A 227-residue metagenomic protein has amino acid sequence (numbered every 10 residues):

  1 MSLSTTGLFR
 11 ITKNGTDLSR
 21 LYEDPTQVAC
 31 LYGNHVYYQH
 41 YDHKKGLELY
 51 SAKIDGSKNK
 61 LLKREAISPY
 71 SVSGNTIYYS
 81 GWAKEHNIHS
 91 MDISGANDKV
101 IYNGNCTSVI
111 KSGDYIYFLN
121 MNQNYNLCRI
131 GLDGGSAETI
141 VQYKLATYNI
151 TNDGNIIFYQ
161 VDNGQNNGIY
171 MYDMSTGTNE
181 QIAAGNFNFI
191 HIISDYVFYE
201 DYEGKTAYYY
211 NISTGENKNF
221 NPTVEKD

Functional and structural regions predicted by a protein language model:
M1-L3, Y37-Q39, Y78-S80, Y117-L119 (+2 more regions): Residue position within the beta-strands of beta-propeller blades
L3-R10, K44-S51, K84-S90, Q123-R129 (+2 more regions): Structural motif
S4-T5, P25, Y32, K45 (+8 more regions): Short loop/turn segments that connect beta-strands within the blades of beta-propeller domains, predominantly WD40
T12-T16, K53-S57, D92-A96, G131-G135 (+2 more regions): Short loop/turn segments that connect beta-strands within beta-propeller blades
S19-E23, K60-R64, K99-N103, E138-Q142 (+2 more regions): Beta-propeller fold detector
E23-G33, R64-G74, G104-G113, K144-G154 (+2 more regions): Repeated scaffold domains used in trafficking and secretory/extracellular systems, primarily beta-propellers
S71, I77-W82, H86, Y102 (+3 more regions): Solenoidal tandem-repeat scaffolds enriched in leucines and small polar residues
F198-D227: Blade-level signature of beta-propeller repeat domains, shared across WD40, Kelch, NHL, RCC1 and BNR/Asp-box propellers
